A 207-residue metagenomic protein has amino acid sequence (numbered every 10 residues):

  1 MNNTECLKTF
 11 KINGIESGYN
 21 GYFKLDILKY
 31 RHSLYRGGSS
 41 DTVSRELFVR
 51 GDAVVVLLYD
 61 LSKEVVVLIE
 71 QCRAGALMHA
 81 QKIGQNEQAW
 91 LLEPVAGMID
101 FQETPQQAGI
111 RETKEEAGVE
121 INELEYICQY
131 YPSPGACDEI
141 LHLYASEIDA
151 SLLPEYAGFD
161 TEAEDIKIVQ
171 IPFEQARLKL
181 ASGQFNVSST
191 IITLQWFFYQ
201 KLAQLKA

Functional and structural regions predicted by a protein language model:
N2-G14, E70, I83-W90, F101 (+3 more regions): Nudix hydrolase/Nudix homology domain
N20-V65, Q71-H79: Acidic, metal-coordinating catalytic segment for phosphate/diphosphate chemistry, firing primarily on the Nudix
D26, V54, E139-L141, I166: Change "...and in nucleic-acid phosphodiester-cleaving endonucleases..." to "...and in nucleic-acid processing enzymes
I27-K29, L58, A145-E147, Q170-P172: Short, well-ordered beta-strand micro-motif
Y30-L34, S133-P154: Active-site-adjacent beta-strand/loop module that shapes the phosphate/pyrophosphate-binding cleft
R45-F48, V65-R111, D160-E162, I166: Conserved Nudix-box catalytic region and its N-terminal flanking loop in Nudix hydrolases and closely related
L61, I99, I121, I148-D149: Hydrophobic pocket-lining residues within nucleotide cofactor-binding pockets
K114-C137: A mid-sequence, solvent-exposed acidic-amphipathic segment
